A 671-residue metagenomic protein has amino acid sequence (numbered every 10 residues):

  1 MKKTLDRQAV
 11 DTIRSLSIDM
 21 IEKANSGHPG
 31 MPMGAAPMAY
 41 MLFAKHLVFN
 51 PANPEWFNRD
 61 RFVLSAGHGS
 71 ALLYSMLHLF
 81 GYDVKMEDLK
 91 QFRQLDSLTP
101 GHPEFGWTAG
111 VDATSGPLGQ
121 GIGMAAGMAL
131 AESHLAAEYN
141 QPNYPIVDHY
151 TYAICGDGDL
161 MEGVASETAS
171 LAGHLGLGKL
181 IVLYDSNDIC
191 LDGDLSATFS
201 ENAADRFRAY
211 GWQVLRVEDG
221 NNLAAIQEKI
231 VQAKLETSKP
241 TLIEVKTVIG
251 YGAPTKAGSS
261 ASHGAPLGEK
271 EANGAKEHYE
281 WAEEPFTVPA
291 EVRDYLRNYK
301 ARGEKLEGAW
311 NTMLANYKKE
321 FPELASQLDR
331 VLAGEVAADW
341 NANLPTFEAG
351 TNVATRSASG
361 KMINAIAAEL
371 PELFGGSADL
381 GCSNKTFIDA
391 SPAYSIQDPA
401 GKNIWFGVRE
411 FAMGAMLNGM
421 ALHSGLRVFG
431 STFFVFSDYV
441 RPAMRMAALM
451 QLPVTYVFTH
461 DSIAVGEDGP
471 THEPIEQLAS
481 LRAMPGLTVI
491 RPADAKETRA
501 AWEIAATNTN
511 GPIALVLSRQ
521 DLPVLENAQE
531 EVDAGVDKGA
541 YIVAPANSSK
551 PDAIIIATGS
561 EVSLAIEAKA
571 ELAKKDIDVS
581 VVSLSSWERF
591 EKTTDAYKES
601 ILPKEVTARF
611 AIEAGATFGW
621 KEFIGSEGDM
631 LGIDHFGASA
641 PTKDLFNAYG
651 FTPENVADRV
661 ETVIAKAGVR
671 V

Functional and structural regions predicted by a protein language model:
K2-T4, M20-P29, F57-S65, W107-G119 (+2 more regions): A short glycine/serine-rich beta->alpha loop
K3-R14, K45-F49, K85-W107, G381-S395 (+2 more regions): Acidic-glycine-rich active-site phosphate/pyrophosphate-binding loop
T12-S26, D185-S186: N-terminal capping segment at the start of a domain
G34-L175, F387-I388, M420: Cofactor-binding active-site loop characterized by glycine-rich and histidine/acidic residues
N50-P51, S133-P142, L422-Y439, V454 (+2 more regions): Glycine-rich phosphate/pyrophosphate-binding loops and their adjacent beta-strand/loop elements at enzyme active sites
N58, T241-A253, A257-A337: Terminal amphipathic helices with adjacent charged low-complexity linkers/tails
Q94-G106, L130, H134-E138, N143-D148 (+4 more regions): Thiamine diphosphate
G308, T312-P453, E531-I542, S549-K550 (+3 more regions): Non-catalytic terminal/interface segments that mediate subunit docking, oligomerization, and allosteric communication
